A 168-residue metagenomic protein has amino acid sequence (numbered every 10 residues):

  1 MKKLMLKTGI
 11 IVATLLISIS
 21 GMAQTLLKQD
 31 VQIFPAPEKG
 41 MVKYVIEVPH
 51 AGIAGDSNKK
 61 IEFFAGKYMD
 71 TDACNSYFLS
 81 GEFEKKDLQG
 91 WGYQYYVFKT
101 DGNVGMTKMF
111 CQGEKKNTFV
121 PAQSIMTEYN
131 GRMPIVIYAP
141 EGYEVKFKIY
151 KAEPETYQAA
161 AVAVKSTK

Functional and structural regions predicted by a protein language model:
M1-I10: Bacterial N-terminal signal peptides that target proteins for export
S18-I19: N-terminal signal peptide c-region/cleavage motif recognized by signal peptidases
A23-D70: N-terminal export/targeting and maturation segments
F34, E47-P49, F64-G66, K99 (+3 more regions): A structural detector for beta-sheet-dominated domains
M41, W91-Y93, R132: Extracytoplasmic
G55-Q123: Mature extracytoplasmic domains of secretory-pathway proteins
E128-K168: C-terminal partner/receptor-binding element of secreted or periplasmic proteins
